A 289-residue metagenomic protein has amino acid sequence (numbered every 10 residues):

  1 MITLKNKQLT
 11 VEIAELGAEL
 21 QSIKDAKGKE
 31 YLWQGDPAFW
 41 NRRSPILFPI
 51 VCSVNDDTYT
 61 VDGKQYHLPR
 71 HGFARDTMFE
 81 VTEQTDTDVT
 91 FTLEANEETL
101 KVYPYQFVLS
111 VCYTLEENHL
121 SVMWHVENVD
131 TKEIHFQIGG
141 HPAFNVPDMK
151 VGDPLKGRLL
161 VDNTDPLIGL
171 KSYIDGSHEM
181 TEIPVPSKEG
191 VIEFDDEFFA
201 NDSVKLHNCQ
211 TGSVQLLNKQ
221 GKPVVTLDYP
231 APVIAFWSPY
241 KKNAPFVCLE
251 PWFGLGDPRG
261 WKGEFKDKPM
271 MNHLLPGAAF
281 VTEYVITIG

Functional and structural regions predicted by a protein language model:
M1-T58, Q65-L68, Q210-A231, A278-I288: Beta-strand-rich N-terminal accessory domains
L9, Y66, D76-E83, E189-P269: Acidic/His-leaning functional-site neighborhoods
I13, W124-D130, I288: Asparagine-centered strand-capping/turn motif at beta-strand->loop junctions
G17-A18, P104-V108, L115-S121, T131-E133 (+3 more regions): Coil-to-beta-strand transition motifs
L68-E117: Extended, loop-rich substrate-binding clefts of extracytoplasmic carbohydrate-active enzymes
S110-C112, P269-L274: Beta-strand-rich interaction surfaces with strong enrichment in secreted/lumenal proteins
E133-H135, A143-V146, K150-Y229: Active-site/ligand-binding surface loops and adjacent short beta/alpha elements that line catalytic pockets across
